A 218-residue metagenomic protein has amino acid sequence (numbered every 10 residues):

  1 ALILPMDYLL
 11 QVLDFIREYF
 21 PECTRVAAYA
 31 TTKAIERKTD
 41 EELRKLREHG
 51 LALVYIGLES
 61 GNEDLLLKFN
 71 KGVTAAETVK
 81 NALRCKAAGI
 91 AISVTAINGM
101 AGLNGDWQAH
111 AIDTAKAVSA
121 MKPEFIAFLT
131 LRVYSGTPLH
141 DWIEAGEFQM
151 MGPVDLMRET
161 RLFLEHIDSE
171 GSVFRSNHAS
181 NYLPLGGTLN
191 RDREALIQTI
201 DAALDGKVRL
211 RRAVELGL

Functional and structural regions predicted by a protein language model:
A1-A76, K80-A82, A87, D168-S169: Conserved SAM/AdoMet-binding glycine-rich loop
P5-D7, L67-N70, N104-A109, G187-T188: Short, solvent-exposed loop/turn segments at secondary-structure boundaries
L9, T39, T78, A111-T114 (+2 more regions): Aromatic/hydrophobic pocket-lining residues that form the small-molecule binding cavity in soluble enzyme cores
T24-A30, V54-I56, I92-A96, I126-F128 (+1 more regions): Hydrophobic faces of well-ordered beta-strands that scaffold small-molecule active sites in alpha/beta enzyme cores
K33, G61-L65, C85-H110, L129-S135 (+1 more regions): Conserved strand-turn element in the central/C-terminal portion of the radical SAM core barrel that lines
K38-L43, G102-A120: Catalytic cores of alpha/beta
R44-L46, G72-T74, A111-D113, E144-G146 (+1 more regions): Short, hinge-like loop/turn segments at secondary-structure boundaries
K116-L218: Auxiliary Fe-S-binding modules of radical SAM enzymes
